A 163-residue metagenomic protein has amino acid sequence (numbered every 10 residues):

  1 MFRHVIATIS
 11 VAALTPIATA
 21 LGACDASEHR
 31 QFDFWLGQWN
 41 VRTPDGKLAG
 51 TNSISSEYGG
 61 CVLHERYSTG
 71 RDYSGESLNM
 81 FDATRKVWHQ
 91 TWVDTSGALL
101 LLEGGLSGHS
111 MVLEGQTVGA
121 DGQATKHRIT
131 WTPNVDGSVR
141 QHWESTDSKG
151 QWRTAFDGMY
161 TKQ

Functional and structural regions predicted by a protein language model:
M1-H4: Positively charged n-region of N-terminal signal peptides that target proteins for export
A7-P16: Bacterial N-terminal signal peptides
A20-Q163: Hydrophobic small-molecule pocket/channel-lining residues, especially in calycin-type beta-barrels
